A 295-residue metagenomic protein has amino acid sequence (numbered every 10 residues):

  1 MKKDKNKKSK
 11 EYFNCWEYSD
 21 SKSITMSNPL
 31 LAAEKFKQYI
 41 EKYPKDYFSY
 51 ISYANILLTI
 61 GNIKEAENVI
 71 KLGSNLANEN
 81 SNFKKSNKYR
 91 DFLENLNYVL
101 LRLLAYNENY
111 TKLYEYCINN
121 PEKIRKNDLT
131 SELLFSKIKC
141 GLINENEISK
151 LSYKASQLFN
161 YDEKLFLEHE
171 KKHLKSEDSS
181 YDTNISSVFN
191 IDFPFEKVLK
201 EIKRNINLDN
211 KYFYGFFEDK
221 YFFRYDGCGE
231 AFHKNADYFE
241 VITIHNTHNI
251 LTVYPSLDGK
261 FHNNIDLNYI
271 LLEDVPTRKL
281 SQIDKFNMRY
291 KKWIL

Functional and structural regions predicted by a protein language model:
K8-N14, Y47-F48, S81, E94: Helix-start (N-cap) detector for alpha-helical repeat units in TPR-like alpha-solenoids, especially tetratricopeptide
D20-K22, N55, R102, F135 (+1 more regions): Residue-level recognition of tetratricopeptide repeat
M26, I60, N107, C140-L142: Structural motif corresponding to the intra-repeat A-B loop/turn of tetratricopeptide repeats
L31-K37, E65-L76, N109-E122, N144-A155: Alpha-helical repeat scaffolds
F48, K88-D91, N95, D128: Start-of-helix register in tetratricopeptide repeats
F135, K139-L295: Ribonuclease/tRNase effector modules and their secretory precursors
